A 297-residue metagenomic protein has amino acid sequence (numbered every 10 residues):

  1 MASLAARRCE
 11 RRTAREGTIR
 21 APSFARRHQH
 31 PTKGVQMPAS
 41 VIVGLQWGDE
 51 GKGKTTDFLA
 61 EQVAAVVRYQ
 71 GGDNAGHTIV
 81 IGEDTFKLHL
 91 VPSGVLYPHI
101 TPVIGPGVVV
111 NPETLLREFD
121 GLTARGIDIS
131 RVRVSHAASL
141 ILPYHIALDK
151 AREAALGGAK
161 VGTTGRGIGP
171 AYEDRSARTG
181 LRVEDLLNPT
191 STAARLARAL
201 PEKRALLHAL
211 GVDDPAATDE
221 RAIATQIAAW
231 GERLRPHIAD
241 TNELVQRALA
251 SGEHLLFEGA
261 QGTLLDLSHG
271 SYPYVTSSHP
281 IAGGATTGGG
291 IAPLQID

Functional and structural regions predicted by a protein language model:
T18-Q36: Short, Lys/Arg-enriched N-terminal segments with co-localized hydrophobic residues within the first ~10-30 amino acids
K33-D297: Non-transmembrane, aqueous-exposed alpha-helical and coiled segments at domain scale
